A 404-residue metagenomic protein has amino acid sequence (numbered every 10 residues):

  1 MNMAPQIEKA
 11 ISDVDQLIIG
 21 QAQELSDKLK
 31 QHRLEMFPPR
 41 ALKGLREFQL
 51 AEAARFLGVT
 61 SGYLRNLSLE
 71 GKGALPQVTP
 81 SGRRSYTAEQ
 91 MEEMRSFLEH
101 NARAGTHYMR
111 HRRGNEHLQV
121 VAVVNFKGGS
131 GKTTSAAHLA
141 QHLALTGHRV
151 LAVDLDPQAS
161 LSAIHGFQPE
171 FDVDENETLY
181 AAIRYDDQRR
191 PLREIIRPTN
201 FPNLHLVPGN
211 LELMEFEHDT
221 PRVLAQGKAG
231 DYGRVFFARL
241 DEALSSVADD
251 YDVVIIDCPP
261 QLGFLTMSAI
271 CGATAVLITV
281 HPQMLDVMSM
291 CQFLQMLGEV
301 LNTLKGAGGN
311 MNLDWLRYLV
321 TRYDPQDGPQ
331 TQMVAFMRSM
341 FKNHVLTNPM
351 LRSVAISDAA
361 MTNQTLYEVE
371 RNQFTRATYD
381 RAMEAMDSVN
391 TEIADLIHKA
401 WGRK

Functional and structural regions predicted by a protein language model:
M1-F56, G62, N66, G73-K404: P-loop NTP-binding core
